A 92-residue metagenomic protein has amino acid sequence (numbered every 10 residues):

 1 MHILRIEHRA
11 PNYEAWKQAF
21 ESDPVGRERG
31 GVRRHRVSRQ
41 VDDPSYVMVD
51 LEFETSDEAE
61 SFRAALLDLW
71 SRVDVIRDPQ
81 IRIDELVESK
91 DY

Functional and structural regions predicted by a protein language model:
M1-L4: Short structural boundary motif marking the start of a folded domain
E7-R9, D50-E52: Short hydrophobic/aromatic beta-strand micro-patches that form the beta-sheet surface supporting nucleotide- or nucleic
H8-A19: Short, surface-exposed ligand-recognition loops at beta-strand->loop->(often short) alpha-helix junctions that present
N12, V41, T55-D57, K90: Feature marks short, surface-exposed loop/turn motifs that line or immediately flank catalytic pockets and channel
K17-R36, E52-D84: An amphipathic, aromatic/His-enriched active-site/gating alpha helix that lines ligand/cofactor pockets
S38-P44: A short beta-turn/loop motif at secondary-structure boundaries
L86-Y92: Short, low-order "capping/linker" segments at domain edges
